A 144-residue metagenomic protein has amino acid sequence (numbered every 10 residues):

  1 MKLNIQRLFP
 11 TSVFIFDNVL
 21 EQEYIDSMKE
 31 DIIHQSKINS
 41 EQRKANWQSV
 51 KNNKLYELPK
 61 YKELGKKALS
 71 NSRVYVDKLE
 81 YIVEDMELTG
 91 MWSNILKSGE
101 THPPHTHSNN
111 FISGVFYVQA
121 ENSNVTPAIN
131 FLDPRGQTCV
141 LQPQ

Functional and structural regions predicted by a protein language model:
M1-Y81, T101, A128: Non-heme Fe(II)/2-oxoglutarate
Q6-R7, E84, H105, N122: Sterically constrained small-residue positions within well-ordered secondary structures of folded domains
Y81-M91: A short coil-to-beta-strand element that immediately follows conserved catalytic motifs
G90-Q144: Catalytic core of non-heme Fe(II) oxygenases with the double-stranded beta-helix
